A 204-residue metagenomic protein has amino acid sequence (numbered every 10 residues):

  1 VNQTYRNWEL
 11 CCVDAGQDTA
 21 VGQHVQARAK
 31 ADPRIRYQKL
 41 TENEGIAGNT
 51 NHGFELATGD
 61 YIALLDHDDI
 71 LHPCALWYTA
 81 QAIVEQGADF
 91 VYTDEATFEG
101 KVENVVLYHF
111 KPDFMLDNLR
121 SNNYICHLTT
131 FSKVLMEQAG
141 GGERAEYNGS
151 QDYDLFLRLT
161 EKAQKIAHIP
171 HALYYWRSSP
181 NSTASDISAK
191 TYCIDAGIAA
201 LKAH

Functional and structural regions predicted by a protein language model:
V1-N7: Short, acidic, metal-binding catalytic loop of nucleotide-sugar glycosyltransferases
R6, D14-Q23, E42: A conserved acidic beta->alpha catalytic loop
A15, E44, D69-I70, E95: Acidic metal-phosphate-binding loop of nucleotide-sugar-dependent transferases
L40, L65-H67: Catalytic metal- and UDP-sugar-binding loop of GT-A-like glycosyltransferases, i.e., residues flanking the conserved
L40-A57: Glycine-rich, basic loop-to-helix element that forms the pyrophosphate-binding segment of sugar-nucleotide handling
I62: Short aromatic/hydrophobic "clamp" motif used to bind/position activated sugar donors
I70, C74-V105: Conserved donor NDP-sugar-binding/catalytic core segment of glycosyltransferases
M115-A199: Conserved nucleotide-sugar donor-binding catalytic segment
